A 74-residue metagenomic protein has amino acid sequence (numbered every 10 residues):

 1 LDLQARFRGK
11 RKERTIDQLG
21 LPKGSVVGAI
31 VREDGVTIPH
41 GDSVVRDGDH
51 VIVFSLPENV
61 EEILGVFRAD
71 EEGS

Functional and structural regions predicted by a protein language model:
D2-A69, S74: Cytosolic Rossmann-like ligand/nucleotide-binding regulatory domains
